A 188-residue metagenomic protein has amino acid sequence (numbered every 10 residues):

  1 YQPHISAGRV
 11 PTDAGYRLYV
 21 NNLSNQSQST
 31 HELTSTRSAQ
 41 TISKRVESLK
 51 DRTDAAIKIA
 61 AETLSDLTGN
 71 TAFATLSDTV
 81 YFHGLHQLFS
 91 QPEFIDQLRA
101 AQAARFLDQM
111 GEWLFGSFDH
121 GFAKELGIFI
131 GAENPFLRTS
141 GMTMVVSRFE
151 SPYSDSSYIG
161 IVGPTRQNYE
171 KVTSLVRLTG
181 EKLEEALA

Functional and structural regions predicted by a protein language model:
Y1-Q2, F73: Active-site phosphate-binding and catalytic loops of NTP-dependent enzymes
Q2-P3, G141: Short, functionally important structural connectors and interaction interfaces within domains
P3-N22: Basic, amphipathic "hinge/linker" alpha-helix immediately C-terminal to the N-terminal HTH DNA-binding motif
R17, S24-A188: Intrinsically disordered, acidic Ser/Thr/Pro-rich low-complexity regulatory segments
